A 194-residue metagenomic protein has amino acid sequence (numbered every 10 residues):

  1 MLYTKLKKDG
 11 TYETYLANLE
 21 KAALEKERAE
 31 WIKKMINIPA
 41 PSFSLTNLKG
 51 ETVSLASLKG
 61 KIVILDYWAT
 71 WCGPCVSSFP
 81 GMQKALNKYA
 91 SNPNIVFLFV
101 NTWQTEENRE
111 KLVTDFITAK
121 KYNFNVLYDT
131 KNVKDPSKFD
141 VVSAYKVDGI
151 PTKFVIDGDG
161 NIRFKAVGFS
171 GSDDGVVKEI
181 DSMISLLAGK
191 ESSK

Functional and structural regions predicted by a protein language model:
M1-S42: N-proximal helix/coil linker or "cap" segments that precede and/or mark the start of modular domains
E20, G149-K194: Thiol-/selenol-based redox modules, centered on thioredoxin-like and closely related oxidoreductase domains
A40, S44-L48, V113-G158: Short, internal strand/loop/helix patches that form the active-site neighborhood or redox-interaction surface
F43-V63, L86-Y89: A short beta-strand-turn-helix
V53-V76, M82, L98: Short active-site neighborhood of thiol/selenol oxidoreductases, capturing the structured segment around
K59-V63, N92-V96, K120-N125, G158: Loop/turn elements at helix/coil->beta-strand transitions in domains of secreted/extracellular proteins
Y67-W68, V100-W103, L127-K131, A166-F169: Active-site-proximal beta-strand/loop segments in catalytic clefts of secreted hydrolases
S77-K121, N132-V142: Structural microenvironment flanking redox-active thiols in thiol-disulfide oxidoreductases
